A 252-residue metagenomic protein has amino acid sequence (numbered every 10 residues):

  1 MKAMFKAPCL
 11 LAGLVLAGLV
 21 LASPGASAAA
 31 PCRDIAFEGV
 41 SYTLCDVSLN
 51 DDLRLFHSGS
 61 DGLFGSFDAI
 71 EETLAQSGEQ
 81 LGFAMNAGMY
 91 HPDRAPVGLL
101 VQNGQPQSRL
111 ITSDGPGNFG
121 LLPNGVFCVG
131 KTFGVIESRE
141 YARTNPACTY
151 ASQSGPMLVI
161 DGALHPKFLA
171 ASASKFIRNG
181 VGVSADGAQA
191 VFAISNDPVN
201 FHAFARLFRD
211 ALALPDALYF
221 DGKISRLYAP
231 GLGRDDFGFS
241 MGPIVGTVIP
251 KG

Functional and structural regions predicted by a protein language model:
K2-G13: Bacterial N-terminal signal peptides that target proteins for export
L11-A22: Bacterial N-terminal signal peptides
G25-N118: Zymogen propeptides
S48-D51, C128-F133, I160-G162, V183-A188: Short acidic-glycine loop/turn motifs at beta-strand connectors
S60-G62, E140-N145, I194-P198: Short, solvent-exposed aromatic-acidic interface loops
A95-F168: Active-site-adjacent helix-turn-beta-strand microarchitecture at beta-sheet edges that either contains or buttresses
V97-S113, K167-N179, V183-D216, S225-G252: Conserved, well-ordered active-site substructure
